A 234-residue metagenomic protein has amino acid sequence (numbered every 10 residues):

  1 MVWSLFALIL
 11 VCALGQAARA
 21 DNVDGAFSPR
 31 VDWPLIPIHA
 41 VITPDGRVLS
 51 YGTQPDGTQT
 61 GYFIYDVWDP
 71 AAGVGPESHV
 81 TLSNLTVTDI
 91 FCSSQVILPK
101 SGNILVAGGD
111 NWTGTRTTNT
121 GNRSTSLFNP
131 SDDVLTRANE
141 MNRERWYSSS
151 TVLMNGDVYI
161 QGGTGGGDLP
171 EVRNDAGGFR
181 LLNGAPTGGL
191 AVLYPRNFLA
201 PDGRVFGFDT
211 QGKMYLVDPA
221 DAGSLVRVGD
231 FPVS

Functional and structural regions predicted by a protein language model:
W3-A13: Bacterial N-terminal signal peptides
Q16-S234: Kelch-like beta-propeller repeat domains
